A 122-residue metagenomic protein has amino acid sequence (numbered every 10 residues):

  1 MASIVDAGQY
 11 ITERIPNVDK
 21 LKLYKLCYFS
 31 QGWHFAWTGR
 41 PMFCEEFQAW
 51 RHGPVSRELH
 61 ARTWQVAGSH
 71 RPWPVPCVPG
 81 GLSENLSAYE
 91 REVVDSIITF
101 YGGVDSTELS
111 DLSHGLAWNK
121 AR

Functional and structural regions predicted by a protein language model:
M1-R122: Domain-edge interaction signal
